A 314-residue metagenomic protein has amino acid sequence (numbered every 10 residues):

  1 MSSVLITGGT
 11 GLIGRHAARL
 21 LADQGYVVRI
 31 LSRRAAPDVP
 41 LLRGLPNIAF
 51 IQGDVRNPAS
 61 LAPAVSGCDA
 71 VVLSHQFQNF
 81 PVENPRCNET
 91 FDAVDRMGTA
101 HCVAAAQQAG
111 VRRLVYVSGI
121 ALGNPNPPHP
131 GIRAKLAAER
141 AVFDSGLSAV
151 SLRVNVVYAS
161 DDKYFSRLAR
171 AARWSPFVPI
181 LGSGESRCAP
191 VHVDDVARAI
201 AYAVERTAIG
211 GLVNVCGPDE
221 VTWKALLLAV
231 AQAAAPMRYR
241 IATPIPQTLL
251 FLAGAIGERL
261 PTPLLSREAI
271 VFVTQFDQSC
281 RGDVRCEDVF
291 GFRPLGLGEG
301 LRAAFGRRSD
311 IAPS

Functional and structural regions predicted by a protein language model:
V4-Q24: N-terminal Rossmann NAD(P)H-binding glycine-rich loop of SDR-like oxidoreductase domains
T7, L31, S74-H75, L114-I120 (+1 more regions): SDR active-site strand-loop-helix element
L12-R15, R96, L136: Residues forming the Rossmann-fold NAD(P)(H) cofactor-binding site
A36-P37, L42-H101, A105-Q108, I120-P127: NAD(P)H-binding glycine-rich loop region in Rossmannoid oxidoreductase-like domains and their noncatalytic homologs
P81-V82, R167-P190, Q232, R238-C280: Alpha-helical membrane-targeting segments
H101, K163-F165, G182-V204, G210-G211 (+2 more regions): Substrate-positioning beta->alpha
S118, R140-D161: Conserved beta-loop-beta element that borders a ligand/cofactor-binding pocket
A199-S266, G282-S314: Mid/C-terminal beta-alpha module of Rossmann-like enzyme folds, strongest in SDR-family dehydrogenases/epimerases
